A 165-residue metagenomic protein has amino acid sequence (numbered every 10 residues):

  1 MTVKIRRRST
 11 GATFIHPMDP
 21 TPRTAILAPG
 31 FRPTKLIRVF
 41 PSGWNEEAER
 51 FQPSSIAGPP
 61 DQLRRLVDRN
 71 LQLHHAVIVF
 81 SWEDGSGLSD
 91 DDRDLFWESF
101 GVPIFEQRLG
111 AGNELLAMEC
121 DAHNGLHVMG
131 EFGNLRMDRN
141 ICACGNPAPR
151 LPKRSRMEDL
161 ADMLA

Functional and structural regions predicted by a protein language model:
M1-A165: Active-site glycine/GP-rich loop and adjacent strand/helix microenvironment that borders small-molecule binding pockets
